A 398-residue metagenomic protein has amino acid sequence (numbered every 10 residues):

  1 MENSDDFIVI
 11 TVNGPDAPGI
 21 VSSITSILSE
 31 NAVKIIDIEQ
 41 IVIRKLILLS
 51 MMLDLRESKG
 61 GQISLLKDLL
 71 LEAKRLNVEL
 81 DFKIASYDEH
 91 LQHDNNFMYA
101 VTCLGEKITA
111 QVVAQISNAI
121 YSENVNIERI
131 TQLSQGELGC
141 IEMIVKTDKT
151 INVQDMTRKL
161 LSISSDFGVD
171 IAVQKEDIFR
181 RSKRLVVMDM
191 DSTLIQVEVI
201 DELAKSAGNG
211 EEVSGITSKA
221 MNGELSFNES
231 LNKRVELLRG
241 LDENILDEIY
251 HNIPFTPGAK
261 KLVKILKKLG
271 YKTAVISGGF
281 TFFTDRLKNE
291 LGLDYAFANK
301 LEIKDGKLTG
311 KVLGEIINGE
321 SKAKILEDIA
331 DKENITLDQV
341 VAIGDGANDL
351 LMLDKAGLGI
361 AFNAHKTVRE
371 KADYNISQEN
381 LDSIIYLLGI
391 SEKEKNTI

Functional and structural regions predicted by a protein language model:
M1-K183: A conserved regulatory-domain signal marking ACT and ACT-like small-molecule sensing domains and adjacent regulatory
P15, G19, G60, S64 (+9 more regions): Conserved active-site and cofactor/substrate-binding residues in soluble primary-metabolism enzymes
S86-L91, I171, K175-R184, T217-E243 (+2 more regions): Long, charged amphipathic helices and adjacent flexible linkers at domain junctions
T147, D191, K260: Active-site pocket-lining segments that scaffold enzyme catalytic pockets across diverse folds
K183-I200, D345-N348, L353: Asp-based phosphoryl-transfer active-site loop
E202-L203, A207-I265: A metal-dependent, Asp-based hydrolase signature
G240-I398: C-terminal cap/substrate-recognition subdomain and adjoining C-terminal extension of metal-dependent phosphatase-like
